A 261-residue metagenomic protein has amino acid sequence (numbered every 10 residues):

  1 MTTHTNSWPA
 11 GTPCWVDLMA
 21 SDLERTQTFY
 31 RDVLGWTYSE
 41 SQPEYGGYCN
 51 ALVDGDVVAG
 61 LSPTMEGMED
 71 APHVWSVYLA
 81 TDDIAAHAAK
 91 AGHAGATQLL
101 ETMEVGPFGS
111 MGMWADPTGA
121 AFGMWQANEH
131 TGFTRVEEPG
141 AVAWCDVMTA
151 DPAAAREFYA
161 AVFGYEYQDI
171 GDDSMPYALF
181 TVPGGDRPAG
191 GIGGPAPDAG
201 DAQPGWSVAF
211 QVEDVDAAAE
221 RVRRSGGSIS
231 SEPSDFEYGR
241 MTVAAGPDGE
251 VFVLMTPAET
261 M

Functional and structural regions predicted by a protein language model:
M1-W8, A94-A143, Q168-G185, G193-P197 (+1 more regions): Vicinal oxygen chelate
T3, S7-A10, C14-D56, H93 (+4 more regions): Core segments of cupin and vicinal oxygen chelate
T12-S21, N50-A51, T64-K90, S110-W114 (+3 more regions): Vicinal oxygen chelate
L18, G35, A121, S207 (+1 more regions): Extracellular/lumenal glycan-associated surfaces
T26, W36-Y38, V57-A59, M68-E69 (+8 more regions): Short loop/beta submotifs within extracellular cysteine-rich repeat domains
P43-V136: Active-site-adjacent scaffolding segments
